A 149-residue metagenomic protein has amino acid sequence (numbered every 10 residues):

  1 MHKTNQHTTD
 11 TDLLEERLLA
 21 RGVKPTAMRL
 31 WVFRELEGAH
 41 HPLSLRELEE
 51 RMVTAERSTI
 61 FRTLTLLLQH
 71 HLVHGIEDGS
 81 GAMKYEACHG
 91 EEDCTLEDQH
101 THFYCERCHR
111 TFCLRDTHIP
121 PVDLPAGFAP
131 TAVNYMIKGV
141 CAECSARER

Functional and structural regions predicted by a protein language model:
T8-G22: Short, Lys/Arg-enriched N-terminal segment that forms or immediately precedes the first helix of a structured domain
P25-A27, A39-S44: Short capping segments at the starts of secondary-structure elements
L30-E35: Pre-recognition alpha-helix immediately N-terminal to the DNA-recognition helix within helix-turn-helix or winged-helix
E47-R51: A short acidic, leucine-rich amphipathic alpha-helix
E56-R57: The DNA-contacting recognition helix of HTH DNA-binding domains and analogous helical DNA-recognition elements
I60-H71: Basic amphipathic alpha-helical segments that dock to polyanions
Q69-R149: Non-DNA-binding regulatory cores of transcription-related proteins, predominantly C-terminal effector-binding
